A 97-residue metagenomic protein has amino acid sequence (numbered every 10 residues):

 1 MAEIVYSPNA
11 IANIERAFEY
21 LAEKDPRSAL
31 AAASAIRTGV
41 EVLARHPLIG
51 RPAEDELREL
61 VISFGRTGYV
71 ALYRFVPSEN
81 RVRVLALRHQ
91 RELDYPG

Functional and structural regions predicted by a protein language model:
M1-R58, F64, S78, G97: Basic, Lys/Arg-enriched alpha-helical interface segments
T67-G97: Enriched for short, Lys/Arg-rich terminal
